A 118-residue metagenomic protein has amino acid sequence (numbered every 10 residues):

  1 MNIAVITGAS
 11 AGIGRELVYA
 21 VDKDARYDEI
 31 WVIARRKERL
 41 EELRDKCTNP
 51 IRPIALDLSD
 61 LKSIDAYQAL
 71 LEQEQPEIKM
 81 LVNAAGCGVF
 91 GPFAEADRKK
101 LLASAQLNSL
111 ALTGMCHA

Functional and structural regions predicted by a protein language model:
I3-I6, L81-V82: Conserved hydrophobic beta-strands of the Rossmann-like cofactor-binding core in SDR/related NAD(P)H-dependent
S10-A11: Conserved glycine-rich cofactor-binding loop
D22-E42: Conserved glycine-rich Rossmann-like NAD(P)H-binding loop of the short-chain dehydrogenase/reductase
C47-K62: Rossmann-fold cofactor-recognition segment
A84-V89: Conserved NAD(P)H cofactor-binding loop of Rossmann-fold oxidoreductase domains
P92-F93, K100-S104: Substrate-binding pocket helix/loop in short-chain dehydrogenase/reductase
C116-H117: A short, exposed helix-loop element centered on a Lys and neighboring polar residues
